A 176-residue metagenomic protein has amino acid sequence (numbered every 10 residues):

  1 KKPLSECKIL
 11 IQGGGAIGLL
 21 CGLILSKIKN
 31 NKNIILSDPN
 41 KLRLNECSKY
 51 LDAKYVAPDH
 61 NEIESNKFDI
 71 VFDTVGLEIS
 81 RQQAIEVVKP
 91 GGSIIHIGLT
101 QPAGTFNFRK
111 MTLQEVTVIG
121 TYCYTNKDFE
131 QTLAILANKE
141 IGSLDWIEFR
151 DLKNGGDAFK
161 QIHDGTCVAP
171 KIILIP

Functional and structural regions predicted by a protein language model:
K1-D59: Mid-domain Rossmann-like dinucleotide-binding core that forms the NAD(H)/NADP(H) cofactor-binding site
K32, G92-S93: Glycine-centered, small-residue-biased loops immediately flanking beta-strands in adenine/cofactor-binding cores
K41-R43, E78, Q101: Helix N-cap at the beta1-alpha1 junction of Rossmann-like dinucleotide-binding domains, i.e., the first residues
E62-V71: A short acidic, Gly/Pro-enriched loop at the edge of an enzyme's catalytic core that lines a small-molecule cofactor
V71-F72, I95: N-terminal Rossmann-like NAD(P) cofactor-binding module of classical short-chain dehydrogenase/reductase
Q82, N126, E130-P176: C-terminal hydrophobic helical "lid"/dimerization subdomain of Rossmann-like NAD(P)H-dependent oxidoreductases
V88-P90: Helix-to-beta-strand junctions that scaffold the AdoMet/dcAdoMet cofactor pocket in Class I SAM-dependent enzymes
S93, F106-D145: Rossmann-fold dehydrogenase core element
